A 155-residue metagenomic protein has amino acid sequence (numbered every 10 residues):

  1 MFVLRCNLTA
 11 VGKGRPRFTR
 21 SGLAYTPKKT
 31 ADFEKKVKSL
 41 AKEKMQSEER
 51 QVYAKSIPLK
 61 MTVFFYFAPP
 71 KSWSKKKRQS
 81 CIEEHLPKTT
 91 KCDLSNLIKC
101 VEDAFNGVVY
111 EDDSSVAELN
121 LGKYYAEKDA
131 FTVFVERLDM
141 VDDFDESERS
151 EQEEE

Functional and structural regions predicted by a protein language model:
M1-E155: Acidic, proline/glycine-enriched N-terminal capping motif
